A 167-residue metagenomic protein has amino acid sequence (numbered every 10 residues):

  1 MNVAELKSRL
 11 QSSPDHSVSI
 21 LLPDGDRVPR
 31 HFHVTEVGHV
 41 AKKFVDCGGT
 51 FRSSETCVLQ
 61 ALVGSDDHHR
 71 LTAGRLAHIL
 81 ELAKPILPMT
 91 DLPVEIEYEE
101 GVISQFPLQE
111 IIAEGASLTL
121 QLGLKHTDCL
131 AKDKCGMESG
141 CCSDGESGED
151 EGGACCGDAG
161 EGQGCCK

Functional and structural regions predicted by a protein language model:
K7-E36: Small/polar-rich, solvent-exposed N-terminal microdomains that initiate assembly or binding
V28-T50: Short, solvent-exposed beta-alpha or beta-beta edge segments that form flexible loop/patches at the rim of ligand
P29-H31, R52-T56, M89-D91: Short connector loops at helix/strand junctions that flank enzyme active sites, especially segments positioning acidic
S53-S65, L122-L124: Oligomerization/assembly interface segments of phage tail-like spikes and tubes
D67-A73: Short, conserved charged micro-motifs
A73-I79: Short amphipathic alpha-helices in soluble, non-transmembrane regions that often serve as interface/regulatory elements
L82-K134: Helix-rich interaction surfaces within compact, conserved domain-sized segments that mediate assembly or partner
H126-K167: Cysteine-cluster motifs in flexible loop/terminal segments that predominantly coordinate metals
